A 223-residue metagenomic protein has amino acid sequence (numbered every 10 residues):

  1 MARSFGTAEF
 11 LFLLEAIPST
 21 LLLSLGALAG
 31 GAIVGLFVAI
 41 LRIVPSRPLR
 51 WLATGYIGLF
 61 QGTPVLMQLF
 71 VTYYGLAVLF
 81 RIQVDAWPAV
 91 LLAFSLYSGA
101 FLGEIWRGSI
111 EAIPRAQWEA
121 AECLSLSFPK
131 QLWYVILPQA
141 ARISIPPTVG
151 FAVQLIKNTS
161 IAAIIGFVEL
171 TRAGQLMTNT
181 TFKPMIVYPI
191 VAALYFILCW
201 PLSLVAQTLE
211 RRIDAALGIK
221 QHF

Functional and structural regions predicted by a protein language model:
M1-F223: Transmembrane alpha-helices and adjacent helix-loop boundaries
